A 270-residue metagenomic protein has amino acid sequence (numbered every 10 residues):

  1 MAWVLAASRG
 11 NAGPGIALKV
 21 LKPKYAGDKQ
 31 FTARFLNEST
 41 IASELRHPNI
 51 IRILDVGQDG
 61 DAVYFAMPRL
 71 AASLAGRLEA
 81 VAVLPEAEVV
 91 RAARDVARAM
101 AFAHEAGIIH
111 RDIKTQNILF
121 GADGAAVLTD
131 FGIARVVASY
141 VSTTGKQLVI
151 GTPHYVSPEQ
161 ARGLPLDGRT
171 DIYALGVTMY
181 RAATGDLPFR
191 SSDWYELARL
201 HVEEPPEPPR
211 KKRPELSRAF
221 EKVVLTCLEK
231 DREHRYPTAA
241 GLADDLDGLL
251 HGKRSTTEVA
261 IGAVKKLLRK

Functional and structural regions predicted by a protein language model:
K22-E44: AlphaC helix of the eukaryotic protein kinase fold
V56: Activation-segment/catalytic-loop signature of the eukaryotic protein kinase fold
G60-S73: Conserved short submotifs of the Hanks-type protein kinase catalytic core that shape the nucleotide-binding pocket
L74-P85: AlphaC helix of the protein kinase catalytic domain
A92-A93: Activation segment signature within eukaryotic-like protein kinase domains
R98-I108: Protein kinase catalytic-loop region centered on the HRD/HxD motif
D123-P158, R162: Activation segment of protein kinases
T152-T256: C-terminal lobe helix-coil module of Hanks-type protein kinase domains
